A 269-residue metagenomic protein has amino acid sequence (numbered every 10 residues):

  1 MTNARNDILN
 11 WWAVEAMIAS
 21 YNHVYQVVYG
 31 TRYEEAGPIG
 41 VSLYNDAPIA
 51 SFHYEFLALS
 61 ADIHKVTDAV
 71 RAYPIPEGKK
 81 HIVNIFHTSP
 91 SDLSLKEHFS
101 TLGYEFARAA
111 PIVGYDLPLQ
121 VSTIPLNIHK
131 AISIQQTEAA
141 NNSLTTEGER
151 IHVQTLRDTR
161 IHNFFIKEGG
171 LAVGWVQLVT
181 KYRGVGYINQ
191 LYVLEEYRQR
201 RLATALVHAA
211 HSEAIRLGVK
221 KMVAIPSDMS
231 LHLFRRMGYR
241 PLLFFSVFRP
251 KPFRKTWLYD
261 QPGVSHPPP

Functional and structural regions predicted by a protein language model:
M1-E77, G263-H266: N-terminal charged segments
T2, L102-I124, I225-P269: Active-site/acyl-donor-binding loops of N-acyltransferases
A19-V28, L93-L95, N142-K167: Active-site rim helix/loop that mediates acceptor-substrate recognition in acyltransferases
Q26-E34, G78-H81, S91, A107-A110 (+2 more regions): A short helix-loop-beta-strand connector motif used in the catalytic cores of GNAT acetyltransferases and, in some
Y44-E55, A107, T180-I188, R198: A conserved beta-turn-beta hairpin within the catalytic core of GNAT-like acetyltransferases that forms part
A61-K130, A224, F248-P250: Acyl-donor-binding surface of acyltransferase catalytic domains
I63-R71, V193, Q199-S212, R216: Conserved acetyl-CoA-binding loop-helix of GNAT-fold acetyltransferases
E147-E195: A conserved beta-strand-loop-helix scaffold within acyl/acetyltransferase catalytic domains
